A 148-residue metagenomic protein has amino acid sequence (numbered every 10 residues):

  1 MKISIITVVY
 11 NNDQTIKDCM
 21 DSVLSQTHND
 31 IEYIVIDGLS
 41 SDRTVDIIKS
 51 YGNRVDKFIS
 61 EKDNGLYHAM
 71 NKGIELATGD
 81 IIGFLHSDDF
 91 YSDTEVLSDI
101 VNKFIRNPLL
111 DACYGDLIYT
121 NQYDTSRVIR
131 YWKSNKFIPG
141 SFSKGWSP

Functional and structural regions predicted by a protein language model:
M1-L24: N-proximal low-complexity "stem/linker" segments adjacent to membrane-targeting elements
Q14-K17, D42-S50: Acidic helix N-cap motif at the loop->helix transition within catalytic regions of sugar-transfer enzymes
D30-L39, I59-K62: Short beta-strand/loop segment that forms part of the nucleotide-sugar
D37-D46, H86: A conserved acidic beta->alpha catalytic loop
S60-A77, S141, W146: Glycine-rich, basic loop-to-helix element that forms the pyrophosphate-binding segment of sugar-nucleotide handling
I82: Short aromatic/hydrophobic "clamp" motif used to bind/position activated sugar donors
T94-V128: Conserved donor NDP-sugar-binding/catalytic core segment of glycosyltransferases
G115, N121, I129-P148: Conserved nucleotide-sugar donor-binding catalytic segment
